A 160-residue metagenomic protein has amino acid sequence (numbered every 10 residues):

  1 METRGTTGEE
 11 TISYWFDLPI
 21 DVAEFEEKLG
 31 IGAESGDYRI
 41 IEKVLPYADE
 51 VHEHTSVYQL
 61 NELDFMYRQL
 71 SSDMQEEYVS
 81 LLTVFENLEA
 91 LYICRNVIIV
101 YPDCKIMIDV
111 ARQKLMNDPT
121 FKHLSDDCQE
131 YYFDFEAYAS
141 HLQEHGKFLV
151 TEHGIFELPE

Functional and structural regions predicted by a protein language model:
M1-G36: N-terminal ordered "arm"
E2-G8, L45, E152-G154, L158-E160: Short, flexible beta-strand-to-coil junctions
T7, S72-E76, F148: Intrinsically disordered or highly flexible coil/loop and linker segments, enriched in small and charged/polar residues
V22-E89: Structured domain cores in non-transmembrane regions
E27, I31, F65-R68, S80 (+4 more regions): Charged/polar, solvent-exposed surface patches and flexible loops
Y78-V79, T83-T120, A137, P159: Extracytoplasmic/secretory-pathway segments with low complexity and glycosylation-like composition
R112-E160: Acidic, proline/glycine-rich low-complexity IDRs
